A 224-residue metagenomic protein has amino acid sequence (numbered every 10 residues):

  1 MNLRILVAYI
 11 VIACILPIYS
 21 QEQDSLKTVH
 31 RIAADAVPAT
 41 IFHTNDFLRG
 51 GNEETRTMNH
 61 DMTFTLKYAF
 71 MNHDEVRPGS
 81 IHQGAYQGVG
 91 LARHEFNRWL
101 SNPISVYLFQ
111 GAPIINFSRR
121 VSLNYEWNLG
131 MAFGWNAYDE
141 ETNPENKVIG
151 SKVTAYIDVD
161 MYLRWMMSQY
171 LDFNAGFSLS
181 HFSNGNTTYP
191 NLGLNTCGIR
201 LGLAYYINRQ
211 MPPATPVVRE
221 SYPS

Functional and structural regions predicted by a protein language model:
Q21-M71, N208, V218-S224: Short glycine/proline- and aromatic-enriched beta-strand/turn motifs that initiate or cap beta-hairpins
T28-H30, M58-F64, L100-V106, S151-I157 (+1 more regions): Residues that define the transmembrane beta-barrel architecture of outer-membrane proteins
I32-A36, Q87-V89, Y125-L129, M161 (+2 more regions): Membrane-embedded beta-strand positions of outer-membrane beta-barrel proteins
A36-F42, F70, L91-N97, L129-A137 (+2 more regions): Transmembrane beta-strands of outer-membrane beta-barrel pores
L66, N195-P216: Outer-membrane beta-barrel "beta-signal"
F70-N72, A112-I114, L163-W165, L203-I207: Residue-level signature of outer-membrane beta-barrel architecture
D74-R77, W165-F173, I207-P213: Repeated loop/turn-to-beta-strand initiation elements of outer-membrane beta-barrel proteins
H82-F133: Gram-negative (and chloroplast) outer-membrane scaffold detector with strong preference for beta-barrel transmembrane
